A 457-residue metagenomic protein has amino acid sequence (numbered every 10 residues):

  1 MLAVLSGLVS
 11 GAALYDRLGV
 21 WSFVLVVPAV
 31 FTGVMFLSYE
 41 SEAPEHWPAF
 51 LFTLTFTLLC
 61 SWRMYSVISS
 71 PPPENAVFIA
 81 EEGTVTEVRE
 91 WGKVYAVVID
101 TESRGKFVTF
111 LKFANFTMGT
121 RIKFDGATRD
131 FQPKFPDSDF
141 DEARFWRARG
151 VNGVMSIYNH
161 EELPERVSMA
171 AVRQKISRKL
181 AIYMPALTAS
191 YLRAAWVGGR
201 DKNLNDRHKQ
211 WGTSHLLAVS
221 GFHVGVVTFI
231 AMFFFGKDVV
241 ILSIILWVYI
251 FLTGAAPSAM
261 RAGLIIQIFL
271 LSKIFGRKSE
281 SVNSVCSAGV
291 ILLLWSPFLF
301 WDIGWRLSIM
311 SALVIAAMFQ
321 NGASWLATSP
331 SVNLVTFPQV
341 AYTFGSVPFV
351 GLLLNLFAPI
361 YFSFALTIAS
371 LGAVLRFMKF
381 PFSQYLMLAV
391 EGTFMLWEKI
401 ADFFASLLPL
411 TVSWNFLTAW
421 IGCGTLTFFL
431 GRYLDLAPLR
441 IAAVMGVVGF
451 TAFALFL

Functional and structural regions predicted by a protein language model:
M1-P71, Y158, R261, F416-T418 (+1 more regions): N-terminal leader/targeting segments
L5-V9, P257-G446, A452-L457: Internal transmembrane alpha-helical bundles of multi-pass membrane proteins
E74-E90: Structural detector for short beta-strands of small beta-barrel domains
E81-E82, M118-P136: Flexible glycine-rich surface loops and low-complexity tracts that mediate binding to linear polymers
E90-V98: Short aromatic-glycine-enriched beta-strand elements
S103-F116: Beta-strand/loop nucleic-acid-binding surfaces
A148-I274: Aromatic-rich juxtamembrane segments at the membrane interface
